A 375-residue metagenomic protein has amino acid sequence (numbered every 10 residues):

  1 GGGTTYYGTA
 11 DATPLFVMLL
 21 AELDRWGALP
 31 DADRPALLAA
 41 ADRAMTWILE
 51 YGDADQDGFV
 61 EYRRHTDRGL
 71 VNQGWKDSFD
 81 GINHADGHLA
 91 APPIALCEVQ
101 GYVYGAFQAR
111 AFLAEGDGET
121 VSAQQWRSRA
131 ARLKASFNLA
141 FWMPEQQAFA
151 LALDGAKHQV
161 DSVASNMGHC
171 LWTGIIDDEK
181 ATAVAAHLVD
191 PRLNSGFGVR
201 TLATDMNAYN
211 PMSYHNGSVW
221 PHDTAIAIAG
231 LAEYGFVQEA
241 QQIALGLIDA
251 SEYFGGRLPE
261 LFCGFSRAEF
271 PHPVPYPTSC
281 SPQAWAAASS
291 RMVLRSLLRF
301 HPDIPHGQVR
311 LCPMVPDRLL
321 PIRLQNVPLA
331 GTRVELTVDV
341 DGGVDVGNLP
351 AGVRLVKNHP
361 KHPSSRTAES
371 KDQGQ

Functional and structural regions predicted by a protein language model:
G1-V71, D77, C97-Q100, Y104 (+5 more regions): Aromatic-rich carbohydrate-recognition surfaces in CAZymes
G1-Y6, T13, A54-A95, R132-V219 (+6 more regions): Extended glycan-interaction surfaces of carbohydrate-active proteins
L23, I48-Y51, G81-I82, R110-L113 (+3 more regions): Change "in soluble alpha/beta enzymes" to "in soluble alpha/beta proteins
R25-L29, D53, E115-E119, W142 (+1 more regions): Short, flexible helix-adjacent loops and helix caps
L29-L49, Y102, A106-R110, G116-N138 (+3 more regions): Extended, well-ordered alpha-helical scaffold segments
Q108, F112, G168, A225-A229: Positions in alpha-helical segments
D117-E119, C170, K361-H362, T367: Intrinsic disorder/low-complexity segments
E179, A186-T204, A208-Y209, S213-Y214 (+2 more regions): Non-catalytic C-terminal accessory modules of carbohydrate-active enzymes
